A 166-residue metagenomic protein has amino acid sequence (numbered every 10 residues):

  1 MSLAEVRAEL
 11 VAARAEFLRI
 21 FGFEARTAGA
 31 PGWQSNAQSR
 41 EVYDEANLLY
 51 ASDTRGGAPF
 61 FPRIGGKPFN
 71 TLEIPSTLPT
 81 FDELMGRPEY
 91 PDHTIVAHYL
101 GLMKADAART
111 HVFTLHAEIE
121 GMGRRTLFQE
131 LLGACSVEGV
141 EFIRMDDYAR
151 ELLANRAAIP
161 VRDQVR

Functional and structural regions predicted by a protein language model:
M1-T27, G32-L72, H93-F113, E120-R166: Catalytic alpha-helical scaffold of carbohydrate-active enzymes acting on polysaccharides/glycoconjugates
E73-P91: Positively charged, amphipathic and often flexible ligand-engagement surfaces
E83-M85, V112-A117: Short, local alpha-helical segments
